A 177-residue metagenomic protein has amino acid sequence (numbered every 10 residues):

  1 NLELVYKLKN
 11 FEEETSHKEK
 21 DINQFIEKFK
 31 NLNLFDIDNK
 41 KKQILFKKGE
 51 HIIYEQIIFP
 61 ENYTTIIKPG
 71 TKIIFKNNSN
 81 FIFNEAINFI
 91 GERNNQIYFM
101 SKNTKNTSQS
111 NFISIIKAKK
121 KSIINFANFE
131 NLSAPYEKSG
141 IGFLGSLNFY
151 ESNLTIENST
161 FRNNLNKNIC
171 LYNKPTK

Functional and structural regions predicted by a protein language model:
N1-K177: Beta-strand/loop edge motif enriched in small/polar residues
